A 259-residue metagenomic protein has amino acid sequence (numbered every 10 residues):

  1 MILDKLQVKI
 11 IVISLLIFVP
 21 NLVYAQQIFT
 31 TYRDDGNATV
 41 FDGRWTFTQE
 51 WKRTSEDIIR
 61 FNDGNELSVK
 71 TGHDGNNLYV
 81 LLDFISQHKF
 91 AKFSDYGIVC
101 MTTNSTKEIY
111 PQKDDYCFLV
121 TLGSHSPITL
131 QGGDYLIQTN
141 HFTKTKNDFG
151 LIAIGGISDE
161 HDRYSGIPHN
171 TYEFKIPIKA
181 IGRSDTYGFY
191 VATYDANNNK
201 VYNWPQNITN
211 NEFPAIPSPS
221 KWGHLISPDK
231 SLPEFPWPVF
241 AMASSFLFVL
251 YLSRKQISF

Functional and structural regions predicted by a protein language model:
V12-P20, F246: Bacterial N-terminal signal peptides
N21-A25: Sec/Tat signal peptide C-region and signal peptidase I cleavage site
Q27-I28, T46-Y135, D195-Y202, I208: Surface-exposed, glycine/proline- and aromatic-rich loop segments on solvent-exposed faces across compartments
G43, N77-I85, N170-I178: Short, well-ordered beta-strand segments enriched in hydrophobic/aromatic residues
T121-G166: Glycine-aromatic-enriched beta-strand/loop faces of beta-sandwich-type recognition domains, especially lectin-like
I167-N211: Ser/Thr/Pro-rich, low-complexity mucin-like regions that serve as glycosylated stalks/linkers or repetitive adhesive
I226-F240: Short, threonine-centered small-residue motifs that mark membrane-proximal processing/anchoring sites and TM-junction
W237-K255: A cross-kingdom C-terminal cell-surface attachment/processing module
